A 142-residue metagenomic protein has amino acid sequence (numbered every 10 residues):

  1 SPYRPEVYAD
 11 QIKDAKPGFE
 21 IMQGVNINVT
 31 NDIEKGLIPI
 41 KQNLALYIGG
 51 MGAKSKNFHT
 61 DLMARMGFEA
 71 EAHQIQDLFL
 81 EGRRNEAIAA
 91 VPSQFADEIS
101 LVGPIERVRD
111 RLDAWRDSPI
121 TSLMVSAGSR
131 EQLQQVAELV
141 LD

Functional and structural regions predicted by a protein language model:
S1-D142: Active-site-adjacent structural elements that line small-molecule/cofactor binding pockets in enzymes
